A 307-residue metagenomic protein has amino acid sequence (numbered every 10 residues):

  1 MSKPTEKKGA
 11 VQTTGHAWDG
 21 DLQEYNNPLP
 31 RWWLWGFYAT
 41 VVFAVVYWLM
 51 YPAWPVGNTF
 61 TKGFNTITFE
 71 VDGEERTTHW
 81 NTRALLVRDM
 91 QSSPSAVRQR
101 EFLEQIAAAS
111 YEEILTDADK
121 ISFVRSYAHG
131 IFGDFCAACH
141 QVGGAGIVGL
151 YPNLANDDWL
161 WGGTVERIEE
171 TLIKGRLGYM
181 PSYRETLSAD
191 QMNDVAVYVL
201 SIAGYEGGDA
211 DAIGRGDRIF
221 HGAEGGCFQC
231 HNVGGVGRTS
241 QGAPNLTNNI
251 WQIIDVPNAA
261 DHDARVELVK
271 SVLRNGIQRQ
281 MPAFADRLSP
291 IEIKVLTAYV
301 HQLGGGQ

Functional and structural regions predicted by a protein language model:
S2, K8-Q12, A118-I121, S126 (+5 more regions): Generic detector of short, locally flexible boundary/turn motifs and exposed helical patches
S2-D119, W161-R167, S182-V199, A285-V300: Periplasmic c-type cytochrome electron-transfer domains
S2-E6, A84-E101, H129-D134, L154-G163 (+2 more regions): Phosphate-binding glycine-rich loops and adjacent basic patches that engage nucleotide phosphates, nucleic-acid
G9-Q12, E24, N156, F220-G222 (+1 more regions): Short linear motifs at secondary-structure transitions and domain/linker junctions
T13-P28, G36, V41, R125 (+3 more regions): Ordered, small/hydrophobic-rich secondary-structure cores
K120-A145, N156, G162-G163, E169-K174 (+3 more regions): Sequence/structural segment immediately N-terminal to covalent heme-attachment motifs in c-type and related
G149, A155-Y205, R238-Q241, N245-L303: Extracytoplasmic electron-transfer domains, predominantly the class I c-type cytochrome c fold
G306-Q307: Short, solvent-exposed mixed-charge patches
